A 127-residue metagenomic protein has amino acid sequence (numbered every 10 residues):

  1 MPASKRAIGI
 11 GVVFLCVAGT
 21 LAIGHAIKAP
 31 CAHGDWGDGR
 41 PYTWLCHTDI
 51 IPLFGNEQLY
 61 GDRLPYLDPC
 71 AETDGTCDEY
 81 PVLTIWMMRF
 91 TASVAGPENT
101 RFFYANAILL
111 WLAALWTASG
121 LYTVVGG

Functional and structural regions predicted by a protein language model:
P2-G126: TM-lumen/periplasm interface segments of multi-pass membrane proteins, especially the first transmembrane helix
